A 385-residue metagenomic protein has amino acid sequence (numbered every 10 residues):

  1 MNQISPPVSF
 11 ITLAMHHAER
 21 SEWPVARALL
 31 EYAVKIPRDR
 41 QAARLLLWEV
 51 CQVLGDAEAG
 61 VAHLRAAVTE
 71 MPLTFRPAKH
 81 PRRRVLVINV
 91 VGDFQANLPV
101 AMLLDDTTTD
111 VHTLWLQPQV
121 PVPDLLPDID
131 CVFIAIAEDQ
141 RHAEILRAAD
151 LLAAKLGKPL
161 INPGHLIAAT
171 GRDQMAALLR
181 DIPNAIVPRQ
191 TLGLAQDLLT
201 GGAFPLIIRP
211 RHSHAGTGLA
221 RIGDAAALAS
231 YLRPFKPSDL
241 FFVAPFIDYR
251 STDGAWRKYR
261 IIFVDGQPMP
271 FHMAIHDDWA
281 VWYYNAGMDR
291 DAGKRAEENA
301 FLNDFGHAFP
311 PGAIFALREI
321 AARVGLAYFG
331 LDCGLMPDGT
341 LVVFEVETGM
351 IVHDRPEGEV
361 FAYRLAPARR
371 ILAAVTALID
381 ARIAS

Functional and structural regions predicted by a protein language model:
M1-F75: Alpha-helical protein-protein interaction scaffolds
L73-L198: Conserved N-proximal alpha/beta basic substrate-recognition cap immediately N-terminal to, or forming the N-lobe
Q119, I262-V264, G334-D338: Short beta-strand micro-motifs enriched in acidic
A137-Q140, R211-S213, G349: Short glycine-rich anion-binding loops that position phosphate/pyrophosphate groups of nucleotides and phosphorylated
L179-D181, L199-L219, S238-D253: ATP-grasp fold ATP-binding core
L206, F242, M269-P270, F329 (+1 more regions): Protein kinase-like catalytic core scaffold
A220-A316, I320: Phosphate-binding site of ATP-dependent enzymes
A322-L326, L335-S385: C-terminal active-site "lid" helix and adjoining low-complexity regulatory extension at the edge of ATP-using catalytic
